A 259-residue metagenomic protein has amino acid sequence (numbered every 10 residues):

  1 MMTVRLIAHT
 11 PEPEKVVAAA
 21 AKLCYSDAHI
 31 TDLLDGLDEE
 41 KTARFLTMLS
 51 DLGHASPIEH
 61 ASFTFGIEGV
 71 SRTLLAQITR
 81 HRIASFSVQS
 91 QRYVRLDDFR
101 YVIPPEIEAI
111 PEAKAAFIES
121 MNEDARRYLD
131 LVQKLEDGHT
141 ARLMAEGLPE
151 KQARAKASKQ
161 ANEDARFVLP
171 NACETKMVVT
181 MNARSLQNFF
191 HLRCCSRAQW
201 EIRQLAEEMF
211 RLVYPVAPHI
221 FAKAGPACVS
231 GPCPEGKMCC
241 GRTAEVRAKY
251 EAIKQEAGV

Functional and structural regions predicted by a protein language model:
M1-V259: Family-specific signature for flavin-dependent thymidylate synthase
